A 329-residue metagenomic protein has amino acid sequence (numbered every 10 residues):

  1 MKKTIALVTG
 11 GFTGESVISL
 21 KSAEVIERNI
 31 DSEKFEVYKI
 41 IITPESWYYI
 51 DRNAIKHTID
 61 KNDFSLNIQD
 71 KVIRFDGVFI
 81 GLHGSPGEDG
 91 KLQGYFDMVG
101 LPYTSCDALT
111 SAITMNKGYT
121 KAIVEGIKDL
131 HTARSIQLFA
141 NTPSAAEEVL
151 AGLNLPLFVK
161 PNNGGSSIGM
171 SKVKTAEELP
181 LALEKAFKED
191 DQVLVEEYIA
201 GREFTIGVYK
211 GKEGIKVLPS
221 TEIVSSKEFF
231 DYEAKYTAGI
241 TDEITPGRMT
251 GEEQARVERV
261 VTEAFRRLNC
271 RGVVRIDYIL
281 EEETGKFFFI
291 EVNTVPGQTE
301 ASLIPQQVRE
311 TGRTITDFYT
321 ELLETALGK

Functional and structural regions predicted by a protein language model:
M1-L109, I113-M115, Y119, F139-E148 (+1 more regions): ATP-binding N-terminal substructure of ATP-dependent carboxylate-amine bond-forming enzymes
I5-T9, K21, V72, I113-R202 (+1 more regions): Active-site nucleotide/adenylate-binding loops and adjacent lid/helix of ATP-dependent enzymes
P44, T142, N163-G165, I199-R202 (+4 more regions): Glycine-rich beta-alpha junction loops
L138, M170-T175, V208-G211, E281 (+2 more regions): Short beta-strand-to-turn element immediately C-terminal to the catalytic PLP-Schiff-base lysine in fold type I
K174-R259, K286-F288: Phosphate-binding site of ATP-dependent enzymes
E197, F265-Q298, V308: Conserved metal-phosphate-binding beta-hairpin within the catalytic cores of diverse ATP-dependent phosphoryl-transfer
E222-V274, L303-K329: Active-site "cap" helix and flanking loop/linker of ATP-utilizing ligase/carboxylase catalytic domains
